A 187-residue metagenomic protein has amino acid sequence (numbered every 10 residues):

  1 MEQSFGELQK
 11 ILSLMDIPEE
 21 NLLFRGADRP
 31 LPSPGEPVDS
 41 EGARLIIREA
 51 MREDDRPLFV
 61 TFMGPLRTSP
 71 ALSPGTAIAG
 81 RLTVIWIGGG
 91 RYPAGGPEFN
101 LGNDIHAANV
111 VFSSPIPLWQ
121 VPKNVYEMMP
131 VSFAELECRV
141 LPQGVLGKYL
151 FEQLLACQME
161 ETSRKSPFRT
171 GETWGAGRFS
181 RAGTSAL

Functional and structural regions predicted by a protein language model:
M1-L187: N-terminal acidic, glycine/proline-rich low-complexity segments
